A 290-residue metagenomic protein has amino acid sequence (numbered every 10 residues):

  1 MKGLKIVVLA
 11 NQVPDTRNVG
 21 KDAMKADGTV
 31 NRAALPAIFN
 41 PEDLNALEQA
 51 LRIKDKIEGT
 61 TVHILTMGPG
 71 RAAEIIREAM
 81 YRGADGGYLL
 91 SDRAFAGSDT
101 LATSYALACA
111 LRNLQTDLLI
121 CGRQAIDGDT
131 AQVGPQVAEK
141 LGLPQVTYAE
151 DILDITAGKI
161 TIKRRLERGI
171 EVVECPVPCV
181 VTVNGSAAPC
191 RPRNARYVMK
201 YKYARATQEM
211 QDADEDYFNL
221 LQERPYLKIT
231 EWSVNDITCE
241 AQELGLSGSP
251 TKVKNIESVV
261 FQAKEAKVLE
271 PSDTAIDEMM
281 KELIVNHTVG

Functional and structural regions predicted by a protein language model:
M1-G290: N-terminal glycine-rich FAD/FM-binding segment characteristic of electron-transfer flavoproteins
